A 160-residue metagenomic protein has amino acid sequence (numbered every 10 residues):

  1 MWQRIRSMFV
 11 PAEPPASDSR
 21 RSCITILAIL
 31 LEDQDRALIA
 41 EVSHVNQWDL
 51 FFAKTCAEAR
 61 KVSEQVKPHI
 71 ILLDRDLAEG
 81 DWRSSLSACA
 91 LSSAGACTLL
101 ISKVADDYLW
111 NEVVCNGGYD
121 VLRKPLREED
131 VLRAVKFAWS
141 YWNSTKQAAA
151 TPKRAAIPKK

Functional and structural regions predicted by a protein language model:
M1-H44, H69, L91, L132-K160: Non-catalytic signal-transmission and effector/linker regions of two-component phosphorelay proteins
K54-I70: Acidic, metal-coordinating helix/loop segments flanking the phosphotransfer/catalytic sites of two-component signaling
E64-V66, A88-G95, N116: Conserved phosphotransfer cores of two-component systems
H69-L91, D106: Conserved phosphotransfer microenvironments
I71, T98, V121-L122: Two-component signal transduction core modules
S84, V104-V121: Alpha4 helix (beta4-alpha4-beta5 surface) of REC/receiver domains from two-component response regulators
G95-D107: A short, hydrophobic beta-strand element within the central beta-sheet of small alpha/beta folds
Y108, L126-K136: C-terminal output helix
